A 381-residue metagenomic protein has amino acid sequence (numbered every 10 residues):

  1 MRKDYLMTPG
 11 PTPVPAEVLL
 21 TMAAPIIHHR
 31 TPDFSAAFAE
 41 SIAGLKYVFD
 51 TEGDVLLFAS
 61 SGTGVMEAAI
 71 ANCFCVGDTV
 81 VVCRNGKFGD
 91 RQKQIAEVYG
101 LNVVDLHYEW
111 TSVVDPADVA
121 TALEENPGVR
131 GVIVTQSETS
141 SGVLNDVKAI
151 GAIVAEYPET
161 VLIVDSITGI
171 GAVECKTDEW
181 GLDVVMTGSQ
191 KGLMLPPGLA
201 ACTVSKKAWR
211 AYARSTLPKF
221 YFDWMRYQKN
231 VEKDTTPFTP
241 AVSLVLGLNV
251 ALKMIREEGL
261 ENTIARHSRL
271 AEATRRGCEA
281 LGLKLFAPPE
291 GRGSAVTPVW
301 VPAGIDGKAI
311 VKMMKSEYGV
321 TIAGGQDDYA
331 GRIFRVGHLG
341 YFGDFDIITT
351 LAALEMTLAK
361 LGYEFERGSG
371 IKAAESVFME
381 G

Functional and structural regions predicted by a protein language model:
K3-A59, T63: A glycine-/small-polar-enriched, mobile loop at the entrance of the PLP active site in fold-type I
P13-V14, Q190-A280, G381: Active-site C-terminal subdomain of aminotransferase-like
E52-V81, N85, G89-K93: Conserved beta-loop-alpha segment that forms the PLP phosphate-binding cup at the N-terminus of a helix
V114-G171: Active-site phosphate-binding strand-loop segment of PLP-dependent enzymes
D178-Q190: Conserved active-site segment immediately N-terminal to the catalytic lysine that forms the internal aldimine
K284-E317: Conserved PLP-binding catalytic core of the aspartate aminotransferase-like
D328, R332-G381: PLP-dependent enzyme catalytic core of the Aspartate aminotransferase-like
